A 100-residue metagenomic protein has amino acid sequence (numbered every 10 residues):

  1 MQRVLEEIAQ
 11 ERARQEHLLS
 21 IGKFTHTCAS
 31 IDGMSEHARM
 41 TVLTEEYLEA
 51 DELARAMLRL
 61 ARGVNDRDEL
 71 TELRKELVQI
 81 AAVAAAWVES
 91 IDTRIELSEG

Functional and structural regions predicted by a protein language model:
M1-G100: Flexible "arm" and connector segments at domain edges
